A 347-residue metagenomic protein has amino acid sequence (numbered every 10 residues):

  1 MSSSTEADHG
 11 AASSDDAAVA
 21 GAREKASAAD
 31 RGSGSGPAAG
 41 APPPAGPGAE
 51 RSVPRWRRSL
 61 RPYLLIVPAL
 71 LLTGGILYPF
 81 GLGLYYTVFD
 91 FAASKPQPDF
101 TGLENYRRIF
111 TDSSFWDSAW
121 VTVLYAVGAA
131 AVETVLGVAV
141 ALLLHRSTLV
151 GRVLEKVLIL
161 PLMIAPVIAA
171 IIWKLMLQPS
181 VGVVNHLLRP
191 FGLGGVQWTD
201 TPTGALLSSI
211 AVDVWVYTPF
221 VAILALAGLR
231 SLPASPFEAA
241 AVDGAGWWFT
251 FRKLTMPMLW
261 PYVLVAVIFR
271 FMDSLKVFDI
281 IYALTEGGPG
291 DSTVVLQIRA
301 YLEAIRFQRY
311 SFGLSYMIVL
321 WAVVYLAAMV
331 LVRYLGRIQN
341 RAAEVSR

Functional and structural regions predicted by a protein language model:
M1-I66, L149-G151, V332-R347: Transmembrane alpha-helical segments of polytopic membrane transport and secretion proteins
R55, R61-R347: A structural signal for multi-pass alpha-helical bundles of membrane permease subunits that mediate small-molecule
